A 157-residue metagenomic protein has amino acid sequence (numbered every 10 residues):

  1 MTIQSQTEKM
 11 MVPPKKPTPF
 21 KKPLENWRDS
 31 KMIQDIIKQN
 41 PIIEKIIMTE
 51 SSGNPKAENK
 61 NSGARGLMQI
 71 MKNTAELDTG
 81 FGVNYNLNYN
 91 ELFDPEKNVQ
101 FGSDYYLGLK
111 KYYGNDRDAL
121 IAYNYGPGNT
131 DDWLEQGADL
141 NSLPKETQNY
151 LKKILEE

Functional and structural regions predicted by a protein language model:
M1-I37, G53-N54, N61, N73-E157: Non-catalytic cell-wall polysaccharide-engagement segments
K38-I42, R65: Extracytoplasmic
I42-G53, N61: Extracytoplasmic/periplasm-facing segments of secreted or lipoprotein envelope proteins
M68-M71: Methionine-biased hydrophobic packing positions in alpha-helices, especially within tandem helical repeat solenoids
